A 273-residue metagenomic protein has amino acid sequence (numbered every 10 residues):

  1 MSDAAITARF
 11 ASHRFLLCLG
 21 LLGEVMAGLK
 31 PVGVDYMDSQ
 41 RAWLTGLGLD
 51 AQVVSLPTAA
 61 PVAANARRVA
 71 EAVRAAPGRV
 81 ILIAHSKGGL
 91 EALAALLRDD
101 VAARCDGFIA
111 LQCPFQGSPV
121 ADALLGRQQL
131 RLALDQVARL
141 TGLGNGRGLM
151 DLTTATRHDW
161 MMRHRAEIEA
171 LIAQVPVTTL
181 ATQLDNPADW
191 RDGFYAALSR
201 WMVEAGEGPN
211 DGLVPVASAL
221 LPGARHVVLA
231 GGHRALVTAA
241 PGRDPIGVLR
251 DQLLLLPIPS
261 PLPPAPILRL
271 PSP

Functional and structural regions predicted by a protein language model:
M1-F10, L97-D100: Short amphipathic alpha-helices and their capping/turn segments at secondary-structure boundaries
A8-G78, R139: Active-site catalytic motif of lipid deacylating hydrolases and related acyltransferases
L16, Q52, G107-I109, T178-L180 (+1 more regions): Hydrophobic/aromatic beta-strand patches that form the interior of the parallel beta-sheet core in alpha/beta enzyme
L19-L21, H85-S86, C113, T182: Glycine-rich His-Gly loop
E24-M26, P61-V62, E91-A92, Q116-V120 (+3 more regions): Short catalytic/ligand-binding loop motif for oxyanion handling, primarily in non-cytosolic enzymes, centered on
G28-K30, P119-L124, Q129, A188-F194: Short aromatic-enriched loop/helix-cap "lid" or pocket-rim segments at secondary-structure transitions that line
A51, A63-E167, D211: Serine-dependent carboxylesterase/thioesterase catalytic core of lipase-like alpha/beta-hydrolase/SGNH enzymes
I172-P273: C-terminal catalytic-base region of ester-bond hydrolases, centering on the histidine of the charge-relay
